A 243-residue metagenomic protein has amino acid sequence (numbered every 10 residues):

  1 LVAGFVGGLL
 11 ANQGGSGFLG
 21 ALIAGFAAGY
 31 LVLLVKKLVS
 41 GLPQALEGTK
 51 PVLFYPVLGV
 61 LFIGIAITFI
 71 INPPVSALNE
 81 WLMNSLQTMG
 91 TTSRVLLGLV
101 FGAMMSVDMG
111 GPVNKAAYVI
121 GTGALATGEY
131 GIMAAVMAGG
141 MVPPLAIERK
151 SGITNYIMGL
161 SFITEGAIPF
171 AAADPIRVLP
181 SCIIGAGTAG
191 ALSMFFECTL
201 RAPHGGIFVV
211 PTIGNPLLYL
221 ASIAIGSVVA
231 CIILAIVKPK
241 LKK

Functional and structural regions predicted by a protein language model:
L1-Q44, G48-K242: Pore-lining transmembrane helices
